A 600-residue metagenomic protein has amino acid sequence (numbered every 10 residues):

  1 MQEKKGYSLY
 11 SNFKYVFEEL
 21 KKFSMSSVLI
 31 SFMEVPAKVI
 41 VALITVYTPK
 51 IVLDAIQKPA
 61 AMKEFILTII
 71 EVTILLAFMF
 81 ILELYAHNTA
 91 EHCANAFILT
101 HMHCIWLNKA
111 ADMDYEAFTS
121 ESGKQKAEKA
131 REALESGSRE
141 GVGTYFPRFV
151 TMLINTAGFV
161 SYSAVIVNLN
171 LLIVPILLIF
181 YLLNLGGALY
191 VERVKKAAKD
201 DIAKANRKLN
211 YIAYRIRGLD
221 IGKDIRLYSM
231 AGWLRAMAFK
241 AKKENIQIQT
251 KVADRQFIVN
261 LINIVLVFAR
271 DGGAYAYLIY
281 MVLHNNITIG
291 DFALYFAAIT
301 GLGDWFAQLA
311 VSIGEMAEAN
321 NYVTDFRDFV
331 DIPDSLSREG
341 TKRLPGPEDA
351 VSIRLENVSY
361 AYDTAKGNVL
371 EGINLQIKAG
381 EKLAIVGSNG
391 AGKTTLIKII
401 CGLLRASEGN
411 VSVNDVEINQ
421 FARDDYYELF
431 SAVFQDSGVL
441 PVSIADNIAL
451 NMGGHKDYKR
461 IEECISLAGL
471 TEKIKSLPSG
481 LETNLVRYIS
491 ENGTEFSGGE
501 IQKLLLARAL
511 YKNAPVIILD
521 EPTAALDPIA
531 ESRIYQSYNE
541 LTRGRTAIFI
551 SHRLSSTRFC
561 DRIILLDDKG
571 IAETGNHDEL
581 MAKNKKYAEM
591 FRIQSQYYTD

Functional and structural regions predicted by a protein language model:
M1-K14, A96-G143, A205-I248, N320-P333 (+1 more regions): Extended non-transmembrane interhelical loops and adjacent amphipathic helices of multipass membrane proteins
M1-V41, M62-T68, A86, A90 (+8 more regions): Membrane-integrated ABC transporters
V28-Y85, T156, S163-K195, A269 (+3 more regions): Transmembrane helix-loop-helix hairpins at lipid-water interfaces of multipass membrane proteins, especially the type-1
M230, A274, A293-D331: Cytosolic ends of transmembrane helices, especially the final helix of ABC transmembrane type-1 domains
C401: Helix-to-loop junction immediately C-terminal to a conserved catalytic motif
S412, Y427, A445-E491, Y535-Q536 (+1 more regions): ABC ATPase nucleotide-binding domain helical subdomain, centered on the C-loop/LSGGQ "ABC signature"
T471-I501, N513, K569, Y597-D600: ABC-fold ATPase nucleotide-binding domain signature/coupling loops
G480, Q536, G544, R553 (+1 more regions): C-terminal portion of ABC ATPase nucleotide-binding domains
